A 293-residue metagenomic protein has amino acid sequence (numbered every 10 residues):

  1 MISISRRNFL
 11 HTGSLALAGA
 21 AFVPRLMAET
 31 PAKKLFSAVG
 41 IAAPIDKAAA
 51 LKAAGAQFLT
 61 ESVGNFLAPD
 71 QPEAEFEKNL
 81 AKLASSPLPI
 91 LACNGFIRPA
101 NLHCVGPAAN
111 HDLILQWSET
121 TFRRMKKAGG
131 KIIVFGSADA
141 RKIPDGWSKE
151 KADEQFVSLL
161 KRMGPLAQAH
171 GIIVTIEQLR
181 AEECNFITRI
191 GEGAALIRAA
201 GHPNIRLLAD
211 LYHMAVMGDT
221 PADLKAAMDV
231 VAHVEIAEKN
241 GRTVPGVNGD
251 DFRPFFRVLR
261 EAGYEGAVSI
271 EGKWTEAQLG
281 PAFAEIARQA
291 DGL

Functional and structural regions predicted by a protein language model:
I2-S37, I45-A54, G129, I187-L293: Histidine-acidic metal/acid-base catalytic patches
G13-A21, C104-R206: Active-site acidic/histidine proton-transfer and metal-coordination neighborhood in alpha/beta enzyme cores
S37-I41, L59-E61, I90-G95, I133-F135 (+4 more regions): Hydrophobic faces of well-ordered beta-strands that scaffold small-molecule active sites in alpha/beta enzyme cores
A43-I45, V63-N65, F96-P99, D139-R141 (+4 more regions): Active-site-proximal loop/turn and secondary-structure-junction residues that shape catalytic pockets, frequently
A48-A49, P72-S86, W117-A128, K161-P165 (+1 more regions): Short amphipathic alpha-helices and their capping/turn segments at secondary-structure boundaries
S62-L80, S137-P144: Glycine-rich, proline-tolerant flexible connector loops at the mouths of alpha/beta enzymes
D70-E73, H103-A109, D145-K151, N185-T188 (+3 more regions): Short, solvent-exposed loop/turn segments at secondary-structure boundaries
N79, L83-N110: Mid-chain, structured segments of secreted extracytoplasmic proteins
